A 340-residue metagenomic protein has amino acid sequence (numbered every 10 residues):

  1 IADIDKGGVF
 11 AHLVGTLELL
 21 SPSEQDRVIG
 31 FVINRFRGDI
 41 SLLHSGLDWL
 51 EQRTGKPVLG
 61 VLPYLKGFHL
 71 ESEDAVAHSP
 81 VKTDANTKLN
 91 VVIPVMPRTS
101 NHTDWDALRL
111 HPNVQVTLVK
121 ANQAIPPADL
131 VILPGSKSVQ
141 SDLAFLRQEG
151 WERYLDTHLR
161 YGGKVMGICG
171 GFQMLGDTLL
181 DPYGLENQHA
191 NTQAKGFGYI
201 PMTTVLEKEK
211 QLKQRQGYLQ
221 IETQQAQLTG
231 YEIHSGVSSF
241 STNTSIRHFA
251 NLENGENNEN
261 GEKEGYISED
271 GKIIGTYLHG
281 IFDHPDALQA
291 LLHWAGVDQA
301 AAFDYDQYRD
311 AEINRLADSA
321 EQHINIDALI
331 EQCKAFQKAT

Functional and structural regions predicted by a protein language model:
I1, I168, T276-L278: Catalytic metal- and UDP-sugar-binding loop of GT-A-like glycosyltransferases, i.e., residues flanking the conserved
I1-A2, V28-N34, P134-G135: Short beta-strands and strand-loop turn motifs
I1-L13: Conserved Switch II/interswitch segment of TRAFAC-class P-loop GTPases
D3-I4, F36, G171: An acidic- and aromatic-residue-enriched active-site/binding cleft used to recognize and process polar
I4, V131, G163-G167, A226 (+1 more regions): Short glycine- and Lys/Arg-enriched binding-loop motifs that mark or flank ligand-binding interfaces
F10-T117, A121-D129, P182, Y199 (+2 more regions): C-terminal lobe/tail of nucleotide-utilizing enzymes
N90-I93, P97-G170, M174-T178: Phosphate-binding active sites in nucleotide-utilizing proteins
K137-T229: Cysteine-nucleophile active-site neighborhood
